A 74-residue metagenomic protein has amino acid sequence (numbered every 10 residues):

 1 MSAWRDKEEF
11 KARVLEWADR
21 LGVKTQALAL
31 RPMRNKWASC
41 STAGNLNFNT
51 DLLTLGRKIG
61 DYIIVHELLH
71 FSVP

Functional and structural regions predicted by a protein language model:
M1-Y62, F71-P74: Active-site-proximal or metal-binding-adjacent scaffold patches in catalytic folds
E67: Walker B catalytic acidic pair
